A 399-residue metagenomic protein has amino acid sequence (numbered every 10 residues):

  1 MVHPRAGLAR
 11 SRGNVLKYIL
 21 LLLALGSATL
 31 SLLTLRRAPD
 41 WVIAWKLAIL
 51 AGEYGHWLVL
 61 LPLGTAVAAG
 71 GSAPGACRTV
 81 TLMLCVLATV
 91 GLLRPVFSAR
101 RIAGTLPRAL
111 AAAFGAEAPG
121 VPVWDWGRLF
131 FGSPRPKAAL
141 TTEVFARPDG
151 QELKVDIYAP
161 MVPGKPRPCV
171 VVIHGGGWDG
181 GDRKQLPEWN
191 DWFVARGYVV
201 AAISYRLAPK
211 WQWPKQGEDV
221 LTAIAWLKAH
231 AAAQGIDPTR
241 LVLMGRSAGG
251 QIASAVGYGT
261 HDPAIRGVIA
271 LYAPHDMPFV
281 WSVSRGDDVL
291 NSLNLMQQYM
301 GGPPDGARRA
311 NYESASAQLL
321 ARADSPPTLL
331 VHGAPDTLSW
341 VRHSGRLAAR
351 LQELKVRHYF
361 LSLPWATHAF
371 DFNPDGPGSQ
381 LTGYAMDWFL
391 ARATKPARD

Functional and structural regions predicted by a protein language model:
A38, I43-L60, A116-G164: N-terminal cap/lid segment of alpha/beta-hydrolase-fold proteins
A113, E117-V123, S254-R308: Hydrolase active-site cap/lid region
P166-G175: Short beta-strand element of the alpha/beta-hydrolase
K184-A201: Short amphipathic alpha-helix adjacent to the substrate-entry channel of hydrolases
Q212-A231: Alpha/beta-hydrolase active-site loop
K228-L243: Gly/Ser-rich "nucleophile elbow"/oxyanion-hole loop immediately N-terminal to the catalytic nucleophile in hydrolases
L330-H332: Short beta-strand/loop motif that positions the catalytic acidic residue of the alpha/beta-hydrolase fold
T337-H343: Conserved alpha/beta-hydrolase "acid-adjacent" motif
